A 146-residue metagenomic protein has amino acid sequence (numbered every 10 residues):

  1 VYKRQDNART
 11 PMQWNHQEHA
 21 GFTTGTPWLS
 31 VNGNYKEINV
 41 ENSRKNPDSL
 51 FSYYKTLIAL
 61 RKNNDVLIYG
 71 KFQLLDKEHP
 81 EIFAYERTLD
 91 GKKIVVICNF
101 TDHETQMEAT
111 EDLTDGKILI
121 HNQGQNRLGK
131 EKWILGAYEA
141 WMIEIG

Functional and structural regions predicted by a protein language model:
K3-G146: Carbohydrate-interacting/catalytic domains
